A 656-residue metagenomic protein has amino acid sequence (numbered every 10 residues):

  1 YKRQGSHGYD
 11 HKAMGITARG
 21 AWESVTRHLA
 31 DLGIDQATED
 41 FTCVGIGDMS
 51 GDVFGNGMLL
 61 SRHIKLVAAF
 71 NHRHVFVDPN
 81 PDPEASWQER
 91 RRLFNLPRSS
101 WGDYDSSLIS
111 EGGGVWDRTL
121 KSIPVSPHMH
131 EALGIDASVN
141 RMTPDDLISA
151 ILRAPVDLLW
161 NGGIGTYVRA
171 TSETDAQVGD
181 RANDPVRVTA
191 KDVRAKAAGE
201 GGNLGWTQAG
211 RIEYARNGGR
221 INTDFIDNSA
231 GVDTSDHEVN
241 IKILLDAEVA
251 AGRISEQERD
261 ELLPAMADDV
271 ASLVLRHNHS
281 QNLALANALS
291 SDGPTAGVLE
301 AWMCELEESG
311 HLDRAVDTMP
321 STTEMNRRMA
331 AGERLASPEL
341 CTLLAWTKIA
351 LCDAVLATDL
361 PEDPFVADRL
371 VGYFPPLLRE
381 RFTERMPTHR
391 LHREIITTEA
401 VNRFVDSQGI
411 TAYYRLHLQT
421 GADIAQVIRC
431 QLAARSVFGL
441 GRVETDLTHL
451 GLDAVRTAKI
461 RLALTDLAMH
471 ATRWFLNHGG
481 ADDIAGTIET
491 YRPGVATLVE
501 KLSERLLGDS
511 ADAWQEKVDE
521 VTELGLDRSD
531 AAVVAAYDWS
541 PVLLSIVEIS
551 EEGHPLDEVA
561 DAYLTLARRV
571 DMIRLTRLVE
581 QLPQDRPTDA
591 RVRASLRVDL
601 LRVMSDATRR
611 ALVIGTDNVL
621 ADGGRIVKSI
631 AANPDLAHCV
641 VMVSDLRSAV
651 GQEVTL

Functional and structural regions predicted by a protein language model:
K2-L656: Non-transmembrane, aqueous-exposed alpha-helical and coiled segments at domain scale
